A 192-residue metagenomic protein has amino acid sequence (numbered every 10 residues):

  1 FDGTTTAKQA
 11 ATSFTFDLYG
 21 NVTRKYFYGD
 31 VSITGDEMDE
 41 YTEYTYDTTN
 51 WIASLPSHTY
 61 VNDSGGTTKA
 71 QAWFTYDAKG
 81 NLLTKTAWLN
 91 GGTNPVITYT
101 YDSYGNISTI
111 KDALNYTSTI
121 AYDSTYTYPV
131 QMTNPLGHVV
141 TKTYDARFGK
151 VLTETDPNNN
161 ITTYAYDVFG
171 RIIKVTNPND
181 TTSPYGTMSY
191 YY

Functional and structural regions predicted by a protein language model:
F1-N21, K25-Y192: Acidic, low-complexity segments
